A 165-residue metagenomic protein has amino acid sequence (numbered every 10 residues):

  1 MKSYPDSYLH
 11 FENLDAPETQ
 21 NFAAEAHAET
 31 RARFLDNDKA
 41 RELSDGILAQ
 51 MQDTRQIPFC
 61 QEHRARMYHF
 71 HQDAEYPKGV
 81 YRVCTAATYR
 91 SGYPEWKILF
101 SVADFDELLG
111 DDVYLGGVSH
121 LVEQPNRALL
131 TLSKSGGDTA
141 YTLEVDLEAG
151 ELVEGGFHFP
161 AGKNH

Functional and structural regions predicted by a protein language model:
M1-H165: Beta-propeller folds
